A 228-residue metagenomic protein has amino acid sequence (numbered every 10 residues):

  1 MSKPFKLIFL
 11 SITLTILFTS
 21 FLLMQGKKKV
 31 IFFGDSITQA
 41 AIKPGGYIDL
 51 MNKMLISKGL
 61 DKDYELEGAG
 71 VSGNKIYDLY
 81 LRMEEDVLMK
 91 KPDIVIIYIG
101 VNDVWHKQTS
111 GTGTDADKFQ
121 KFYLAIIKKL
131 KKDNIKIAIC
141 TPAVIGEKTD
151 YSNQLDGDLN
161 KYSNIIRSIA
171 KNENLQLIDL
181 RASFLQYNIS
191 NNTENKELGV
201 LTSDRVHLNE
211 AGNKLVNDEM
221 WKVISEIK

Functional and structural regions predicted by a protein language model:
M1-K27: Bacterial Sec-dependent N-terminal signal peptides
S2-K6, Q25, N52-K62, D78-K228: Alpha-helical cap/lid subdomain in secreted, periplasmic, or secretory-pathway luminal O-acyl-processing enzymes
T15-F18, Y47, N191, V216: Hydrophobic alpha-helical membrane context
L17-S72, Y77, R82-K91: Serine-esterase "nucleophile elbow" of acetyl-processing enzymes
